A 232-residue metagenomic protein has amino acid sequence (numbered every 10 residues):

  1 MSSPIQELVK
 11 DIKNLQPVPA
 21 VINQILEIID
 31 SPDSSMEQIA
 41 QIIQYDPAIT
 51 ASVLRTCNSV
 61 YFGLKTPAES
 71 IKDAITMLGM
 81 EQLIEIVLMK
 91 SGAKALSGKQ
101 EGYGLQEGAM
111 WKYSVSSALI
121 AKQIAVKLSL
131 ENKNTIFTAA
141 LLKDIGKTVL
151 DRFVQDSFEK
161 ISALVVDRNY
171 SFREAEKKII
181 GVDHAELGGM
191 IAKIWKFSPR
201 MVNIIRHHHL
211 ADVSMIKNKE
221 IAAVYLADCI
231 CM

Functional and structural regions predicted by a protein language model:
M1-V166, Y170-M232: Conserved alpha-helical "signature site" that marks functionally important helical segments or helix/loop junctions
